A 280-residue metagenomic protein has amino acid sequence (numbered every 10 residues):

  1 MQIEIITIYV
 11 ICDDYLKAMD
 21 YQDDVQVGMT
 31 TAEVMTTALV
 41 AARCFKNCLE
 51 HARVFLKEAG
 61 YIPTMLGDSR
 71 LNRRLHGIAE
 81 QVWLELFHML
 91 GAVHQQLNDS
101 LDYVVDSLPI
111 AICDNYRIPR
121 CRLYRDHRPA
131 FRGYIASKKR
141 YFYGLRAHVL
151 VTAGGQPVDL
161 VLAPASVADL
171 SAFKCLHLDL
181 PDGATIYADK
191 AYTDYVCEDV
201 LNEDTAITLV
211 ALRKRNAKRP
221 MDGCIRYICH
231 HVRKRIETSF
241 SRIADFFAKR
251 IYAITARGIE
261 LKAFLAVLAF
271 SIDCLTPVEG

Functional and structural regions predicted by a protein language model:
M1-G280: Short alpha-helical elements
